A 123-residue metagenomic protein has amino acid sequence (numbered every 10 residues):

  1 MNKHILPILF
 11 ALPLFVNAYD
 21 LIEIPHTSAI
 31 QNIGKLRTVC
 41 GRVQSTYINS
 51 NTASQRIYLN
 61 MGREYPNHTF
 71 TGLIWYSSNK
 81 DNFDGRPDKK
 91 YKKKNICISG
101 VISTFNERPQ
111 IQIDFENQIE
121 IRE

Functional and structural regions predicted by a protein language model:
M1-H4: Positively charged n-region of N-terminal signal peptides that target proteins for export
L6-I8, I121: A generic signature of intrinsically disordered, low-complexity regions enriched in glycine/proline and charged/polar
L9-A18: Hydrophobic h-region of N-terminal signal peptides that target proteins for export in Gram-negative bacteria
Y19-E123: OB-fold single-stranded nucleic acid-binding module
